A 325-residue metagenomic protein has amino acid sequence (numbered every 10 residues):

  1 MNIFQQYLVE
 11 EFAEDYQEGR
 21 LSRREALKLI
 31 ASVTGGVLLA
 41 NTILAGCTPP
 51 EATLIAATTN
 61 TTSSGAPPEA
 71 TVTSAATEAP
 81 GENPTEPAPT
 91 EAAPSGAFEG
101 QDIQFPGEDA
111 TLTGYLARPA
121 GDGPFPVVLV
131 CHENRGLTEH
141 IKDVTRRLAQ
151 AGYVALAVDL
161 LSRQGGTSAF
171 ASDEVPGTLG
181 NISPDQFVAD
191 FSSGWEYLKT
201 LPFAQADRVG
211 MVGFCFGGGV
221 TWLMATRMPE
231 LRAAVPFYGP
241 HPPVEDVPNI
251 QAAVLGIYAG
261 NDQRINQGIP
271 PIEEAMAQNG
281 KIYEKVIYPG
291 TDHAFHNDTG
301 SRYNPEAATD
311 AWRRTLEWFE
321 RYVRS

Functional and structural regions predicted by a protein language model:
M1-E25, S32-T34: N-terminal secretory signal peptides
R20-K28, V37-A57, T61-S64: N-terminal twin-arginine translocation
S22-E25, L29, I55, A93-P94 (+2 more regions): Serine-hydrolase catalytic machinery in alpha/beta-hydrolase-like enzymes
C47-A97: Ser/Thr-rich, Proline-interspersed low-complexity disordered segments
S193-Q251: Primarily recognizes the serine-hydrolase "nucleophile elbow" in alpha/beta-hydrolase and SGNH/GDSL folds
G256-Y258: Short beta-strand/loop motif that positions the catalytic acidic residue of the alpha/beta-hydrolase fold
N261-N266: Acidic catalytic loop of the alpha/beta-hydrolase fold
I282-S325: C-terminal catalytic histidine-bearing segment of alpha/beta-hydrolase fold enzymes
